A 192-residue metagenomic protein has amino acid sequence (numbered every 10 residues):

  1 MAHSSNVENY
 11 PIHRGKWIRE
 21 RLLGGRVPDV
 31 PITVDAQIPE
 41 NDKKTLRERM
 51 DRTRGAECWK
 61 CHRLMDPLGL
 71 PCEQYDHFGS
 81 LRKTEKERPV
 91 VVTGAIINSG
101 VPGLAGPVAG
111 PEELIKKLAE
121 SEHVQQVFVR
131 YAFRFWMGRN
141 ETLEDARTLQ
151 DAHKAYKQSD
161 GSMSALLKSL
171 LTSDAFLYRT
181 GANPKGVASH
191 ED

Functional and structural regions predicted by a protein language model:
M1-W136, D145-Q158, K168-D192: Active-site substrate-binding loop specific to GH73 endo-beta-N-acetylglucosaminidase modules in bacterial autolysins
S164-L166: Alpha-helical scaffolds flanking conserved acidic
